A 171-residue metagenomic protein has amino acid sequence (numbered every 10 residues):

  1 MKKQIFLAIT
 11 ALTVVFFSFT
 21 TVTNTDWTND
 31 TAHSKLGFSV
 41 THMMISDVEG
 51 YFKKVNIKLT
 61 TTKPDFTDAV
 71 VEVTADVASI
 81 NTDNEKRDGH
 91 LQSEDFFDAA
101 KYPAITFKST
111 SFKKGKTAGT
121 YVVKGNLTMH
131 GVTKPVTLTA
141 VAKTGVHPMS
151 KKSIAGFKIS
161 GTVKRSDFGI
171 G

Functional and structural regions predicted by a protein language model:
M1-Q4: Positively charged n-region of N-terminal signal peptides that target proteins for export
F6-A8, Q92: Short amphipathic alpha-helical "recognition" segments used for binding
A8-S18: Bacterial N-terminal signal peptides
F19-G171: Low-complexity, acidic/polar, glycine-enriched regions of mature
